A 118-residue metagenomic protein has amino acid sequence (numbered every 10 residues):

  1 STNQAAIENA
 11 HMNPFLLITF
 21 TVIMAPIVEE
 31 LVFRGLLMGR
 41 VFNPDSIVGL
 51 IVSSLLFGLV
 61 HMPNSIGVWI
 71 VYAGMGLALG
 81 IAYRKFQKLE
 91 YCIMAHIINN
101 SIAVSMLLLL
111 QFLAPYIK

Functional and structural regions predicted by a protein language model:
S1-A25, L113-K118: Juxtamembrane helix-loop-helix connectors linking adjacent transmembrane helices in multi-pass membrane enzymes
F15-T19, I47-V52, W69-A73, E90-M94: Hydrophobic alpha-helical transmembrane segments
L16-A25, E29, V52, L56 (+1 more regions): Hydrophobic alpha-helical transmembrane segments of multipass integral membrane proteins, especially permease/channel
A25-I27, G58, I93, I97: Hydrophobic transmembrane-helix microenvironments that flank and shape a buried ionizable site
V28-V52, I81-Y91: Membrane-interface helix/loop boundary segments of multi-pass membrane proteins
V32, L50-V60, M75-L77: Hydrophobic, membrane-inserted alpha-helices
L59-G67: Membrane-interface helix caps and helix-loop-helix hairpins in membrane proteins
I66-K118: Functionally important transmembrane alpha-helices
